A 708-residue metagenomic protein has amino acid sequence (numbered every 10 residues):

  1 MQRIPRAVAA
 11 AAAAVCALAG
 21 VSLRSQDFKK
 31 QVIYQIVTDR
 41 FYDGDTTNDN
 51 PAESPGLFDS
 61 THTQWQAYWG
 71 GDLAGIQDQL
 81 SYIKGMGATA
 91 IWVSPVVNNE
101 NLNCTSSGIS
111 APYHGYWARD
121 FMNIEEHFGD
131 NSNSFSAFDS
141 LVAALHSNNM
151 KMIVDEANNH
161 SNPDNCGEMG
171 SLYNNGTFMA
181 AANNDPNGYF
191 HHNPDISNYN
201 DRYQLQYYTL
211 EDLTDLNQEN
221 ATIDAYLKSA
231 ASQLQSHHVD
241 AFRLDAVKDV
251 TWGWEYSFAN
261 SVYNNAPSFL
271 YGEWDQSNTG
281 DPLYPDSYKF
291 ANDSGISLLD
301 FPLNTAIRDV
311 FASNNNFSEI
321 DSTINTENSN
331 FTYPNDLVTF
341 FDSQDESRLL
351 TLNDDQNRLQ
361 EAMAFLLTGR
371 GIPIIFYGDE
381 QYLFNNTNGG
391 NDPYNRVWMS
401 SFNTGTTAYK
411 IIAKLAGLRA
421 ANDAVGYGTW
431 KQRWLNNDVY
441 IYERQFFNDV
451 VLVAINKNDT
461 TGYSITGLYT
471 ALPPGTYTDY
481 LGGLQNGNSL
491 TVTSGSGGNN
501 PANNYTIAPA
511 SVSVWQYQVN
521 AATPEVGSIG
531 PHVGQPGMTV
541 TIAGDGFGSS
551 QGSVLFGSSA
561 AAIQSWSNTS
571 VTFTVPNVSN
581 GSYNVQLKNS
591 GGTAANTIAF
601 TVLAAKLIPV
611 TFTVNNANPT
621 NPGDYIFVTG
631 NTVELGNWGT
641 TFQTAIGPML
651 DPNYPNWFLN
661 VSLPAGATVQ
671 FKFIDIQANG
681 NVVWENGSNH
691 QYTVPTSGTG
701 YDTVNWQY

Functional and structural regions predicted by a protein language model:
S25-V32, D39-H237, G253-Q276, G280-L283 (+4 more regions): Substrate-binding/active-site clefts of carbohydrate-active enzymes
I36, V540-G544, V554, V571-F573 (+1 more regions): A structural motif
G56, N618-T668, I676-P695: Aromatic-rich carbohydrate-binding modules that target alpha-glucans
L141-M150, H160, K228-Y333, L337-F340 (+5 more regions): Active-site-proximal helices and loops of the catalytic beta/alpha 8
T470-G475, D545-Q551, T620-D624, N631-T632 (+1 more regions): Short proline/glycine-enriched turn/loop motifs at strand-loop junctions of beta-rich domains
T491-I507, I676-Y708: Structured interaction patches on ligand/partner-binding surfaces of diverse proteins
N520-Q551, G592-A605: Beta-strand/beta-sandwich contexts
L587-N589, D675: Conserved structural position at the C-terminal beta-strand of extracellular beta-sandwich adhesion modules
